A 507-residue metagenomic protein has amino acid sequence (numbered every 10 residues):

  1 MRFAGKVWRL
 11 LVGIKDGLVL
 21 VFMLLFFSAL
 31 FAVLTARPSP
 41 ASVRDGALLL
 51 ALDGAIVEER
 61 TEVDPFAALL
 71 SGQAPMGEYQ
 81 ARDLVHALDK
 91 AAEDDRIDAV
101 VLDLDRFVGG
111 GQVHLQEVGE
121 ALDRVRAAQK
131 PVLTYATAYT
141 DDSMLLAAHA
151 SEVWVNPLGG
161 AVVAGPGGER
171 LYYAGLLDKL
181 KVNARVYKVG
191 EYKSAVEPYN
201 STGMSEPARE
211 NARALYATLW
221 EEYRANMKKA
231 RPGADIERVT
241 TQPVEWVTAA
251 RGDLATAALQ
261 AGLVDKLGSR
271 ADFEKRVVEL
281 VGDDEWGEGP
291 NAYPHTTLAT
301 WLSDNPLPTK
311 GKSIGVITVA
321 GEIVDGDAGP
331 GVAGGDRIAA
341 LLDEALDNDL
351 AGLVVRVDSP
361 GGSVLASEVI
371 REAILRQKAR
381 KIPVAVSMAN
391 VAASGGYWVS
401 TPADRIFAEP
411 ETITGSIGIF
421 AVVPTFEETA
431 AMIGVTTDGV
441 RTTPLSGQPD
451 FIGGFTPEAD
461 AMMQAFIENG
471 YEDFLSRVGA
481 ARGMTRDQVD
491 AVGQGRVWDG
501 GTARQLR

Functional and structural regions predicted by a protein language model:
M1-G252, E274, V278-A481: Small-residue-centered hinge/linker elements
W154-V155, V264-R270, F407-A408, R507: Short acidic-hydrophobic, aromatic-tinged amphipathic segments that line or gate anion-handling sites
G233-Q260, K266, A481-R507: Amphipathic alpha-helical substructures
